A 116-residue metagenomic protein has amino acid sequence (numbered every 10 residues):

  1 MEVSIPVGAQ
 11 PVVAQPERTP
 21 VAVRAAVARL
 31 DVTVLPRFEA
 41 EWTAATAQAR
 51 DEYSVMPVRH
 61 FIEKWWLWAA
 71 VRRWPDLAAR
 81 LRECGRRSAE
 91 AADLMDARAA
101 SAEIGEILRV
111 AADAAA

Functional and structural regions predicted by a protein language model:
E2-A47: Short terminal alpha-helical segments
I5-A14, F61-K64, G85, E103: A composition-driven signal for long, intrinsically disordered, charge-rich low-complexity tracts
V12, F61, A70, P75-R86: Short interaction-prone segments
V12, P16, D31, D51 (+4 more regions): Intrinsic-disorder-associated interaction segments
A22, V34-R37, P57, D76 (+3 more regions): Exposed alpha-helical structural elements
V34-R73: Amphipathic alpha-helical interaction modules
A78-A116: Amphipathic alpha-helical binding modules
